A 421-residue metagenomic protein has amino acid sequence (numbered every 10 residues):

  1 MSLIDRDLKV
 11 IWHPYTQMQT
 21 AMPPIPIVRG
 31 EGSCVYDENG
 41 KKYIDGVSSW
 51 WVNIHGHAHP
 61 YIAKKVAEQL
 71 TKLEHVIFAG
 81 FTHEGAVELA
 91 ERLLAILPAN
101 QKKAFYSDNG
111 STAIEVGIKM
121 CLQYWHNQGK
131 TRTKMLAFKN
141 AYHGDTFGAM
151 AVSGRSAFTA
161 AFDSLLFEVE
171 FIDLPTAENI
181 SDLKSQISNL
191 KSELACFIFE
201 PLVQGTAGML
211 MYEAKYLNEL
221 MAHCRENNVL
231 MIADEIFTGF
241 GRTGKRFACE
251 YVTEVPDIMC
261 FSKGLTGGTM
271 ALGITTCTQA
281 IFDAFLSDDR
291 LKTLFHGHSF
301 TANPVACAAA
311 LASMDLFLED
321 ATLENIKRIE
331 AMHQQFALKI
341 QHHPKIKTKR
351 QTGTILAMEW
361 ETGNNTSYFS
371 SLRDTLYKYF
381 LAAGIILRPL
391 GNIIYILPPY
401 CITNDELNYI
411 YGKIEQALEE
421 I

Functional and structural regions predicted by a protein language model:
M1-I421: Conserved N-terminal phosphate-binding loop of PLP-dependent enzymes in the Aspartate aminotransferase
